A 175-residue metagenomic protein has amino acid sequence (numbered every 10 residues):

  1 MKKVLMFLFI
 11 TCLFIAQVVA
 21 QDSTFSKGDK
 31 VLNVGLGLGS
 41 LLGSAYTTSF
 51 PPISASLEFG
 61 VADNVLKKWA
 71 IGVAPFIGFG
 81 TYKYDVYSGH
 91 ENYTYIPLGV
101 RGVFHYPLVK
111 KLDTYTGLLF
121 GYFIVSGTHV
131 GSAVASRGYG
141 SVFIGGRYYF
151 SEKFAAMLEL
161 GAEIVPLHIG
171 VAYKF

Functional and structural regions predicted by a protein language model:
M1-G28: Cleavable N-terminal export/targeting peptides
A20-V65, E163, H168-K174: Short glycine/proline- and aromatic-enriched beta-strand/turn motifs that initiate or cap beta-hairpins
Q21-D29, A62-I71, P107-D113, F150-F154: Short loop/turn motifs that connect adjacent beta-strands in outer-membrane beta-barrel proteins
G28-L32, T47-I53, W69-I71, N92-L98 (+3 more regions): Residues that define the transmembrane beta-barrel architecture of outer-membrane proteins
L32-S44, A74-F79, L118-F123, Y148-I164: Transmembrane beta-strand segments that form the barrel wall of outer-membrane beta-barrel proteins
L36-S40, I53-V61, I77, L98-F104 (+3 more regions): Residues on the lipid-exposed face of transmembrane beta-strands in outer-membrane beta-barrel proteins
S44-T48, Y84-N92, L98, G127-A133 (+1 more regions): Outer-membrane beta-barrel translocator domains and adjoining extracellular loop/strand segments of Gram-negative
G80-L112: Helix-adjacent hinge/juxtasegments
